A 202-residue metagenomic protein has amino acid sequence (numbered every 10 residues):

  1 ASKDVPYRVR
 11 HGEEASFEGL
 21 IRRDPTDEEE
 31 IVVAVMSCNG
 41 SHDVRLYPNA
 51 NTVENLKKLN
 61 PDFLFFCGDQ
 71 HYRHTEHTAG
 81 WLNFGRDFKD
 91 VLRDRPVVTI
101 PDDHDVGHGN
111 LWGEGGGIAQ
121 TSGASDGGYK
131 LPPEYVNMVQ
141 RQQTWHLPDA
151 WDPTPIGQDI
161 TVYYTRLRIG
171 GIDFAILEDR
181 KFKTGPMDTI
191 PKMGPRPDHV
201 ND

Functional and structural regions predicted by a protein language model:
A1-D202: Metal-dependent phosphoester/phosphodiester hydrolase catalytic core
